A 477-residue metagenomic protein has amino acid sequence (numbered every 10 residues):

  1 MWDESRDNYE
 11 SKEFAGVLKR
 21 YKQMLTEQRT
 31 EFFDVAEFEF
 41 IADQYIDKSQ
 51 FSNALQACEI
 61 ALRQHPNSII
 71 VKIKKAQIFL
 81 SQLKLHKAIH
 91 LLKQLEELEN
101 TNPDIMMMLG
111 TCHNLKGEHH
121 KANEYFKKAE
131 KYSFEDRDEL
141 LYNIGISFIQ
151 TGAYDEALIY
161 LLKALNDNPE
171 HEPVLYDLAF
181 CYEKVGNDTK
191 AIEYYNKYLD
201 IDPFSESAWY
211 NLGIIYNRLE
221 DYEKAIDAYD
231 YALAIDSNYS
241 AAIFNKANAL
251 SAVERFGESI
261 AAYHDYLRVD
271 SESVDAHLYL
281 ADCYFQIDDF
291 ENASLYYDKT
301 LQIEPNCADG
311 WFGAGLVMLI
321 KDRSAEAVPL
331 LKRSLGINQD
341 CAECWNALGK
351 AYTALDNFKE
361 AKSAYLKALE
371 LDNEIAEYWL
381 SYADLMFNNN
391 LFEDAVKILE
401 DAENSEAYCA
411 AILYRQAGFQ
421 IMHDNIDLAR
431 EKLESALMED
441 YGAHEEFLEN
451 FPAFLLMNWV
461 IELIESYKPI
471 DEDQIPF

Functional and structural regions predicted by a protein language model:
D47, S81, L115, Q150 (+8 more regions): Register position in tetratricopeptide repeats
A61, Q94-L95, K128-E130, K163-A164 (+8 more regions): Canonical positions in the second alpha-helix
Q64, E97-E99, K131-F134, D167 (+8 more regions): Structural marker of alpha-solenoid helical repeat scaffolds
N404, G418-E445, K468-P469: TPR/TPR-like (Sel1-like) alpha-helical repeat modules
